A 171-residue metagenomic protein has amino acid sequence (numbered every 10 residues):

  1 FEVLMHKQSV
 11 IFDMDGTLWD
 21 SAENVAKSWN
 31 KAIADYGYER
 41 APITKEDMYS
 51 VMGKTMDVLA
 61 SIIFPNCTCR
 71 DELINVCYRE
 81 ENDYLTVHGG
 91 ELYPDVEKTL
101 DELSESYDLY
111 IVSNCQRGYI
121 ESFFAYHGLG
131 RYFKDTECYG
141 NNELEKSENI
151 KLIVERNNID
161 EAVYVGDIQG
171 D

Functional and structural regions predicted by a protein language model:
F1-L4: Short, Lys/Arg-enriched N-terminal segments with co-localized hydrophobic residues within the first ~10-30 amino acids
H6-P94: N-terminal helical cap/lid subdomain that shapes the substrate entry/recognition surface in HAD-like hydrolases
K7, S106-Y107, F133-K134: Short, well-ordered alpha-helix to beta-strand connector turns
T17, S113-C115: Conserved phosphate-coupling serine/threonine residues in phosphotransfer and NTP-handling enzymes
P42-K45, Y93, E97, L144-S147 (+1 more regions): Structural motif corresponding to alpha-helix initiation and N-cap regions
Y84-I111, E121, S147: Short, acidic loop-to-helix structural element flanking the phosphoryl-transfer center in phosphate-processing enzymes
R117-V163, Q169-G170: Substrate-recognition "cap/lid" segment bordering the active-site pocket of phosphatases
